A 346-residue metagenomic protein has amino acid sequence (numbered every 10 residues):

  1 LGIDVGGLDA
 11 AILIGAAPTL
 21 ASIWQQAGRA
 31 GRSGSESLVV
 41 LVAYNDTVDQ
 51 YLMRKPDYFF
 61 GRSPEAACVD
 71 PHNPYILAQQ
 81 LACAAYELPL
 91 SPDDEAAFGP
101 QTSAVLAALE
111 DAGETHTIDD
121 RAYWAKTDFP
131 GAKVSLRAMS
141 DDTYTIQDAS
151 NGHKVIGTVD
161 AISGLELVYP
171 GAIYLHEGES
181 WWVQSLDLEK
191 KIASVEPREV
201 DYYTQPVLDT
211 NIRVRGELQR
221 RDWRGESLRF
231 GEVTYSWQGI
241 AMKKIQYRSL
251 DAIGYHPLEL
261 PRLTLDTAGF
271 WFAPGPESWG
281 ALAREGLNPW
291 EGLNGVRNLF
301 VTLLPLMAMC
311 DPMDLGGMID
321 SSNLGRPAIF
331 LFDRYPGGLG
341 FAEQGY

Functional and structural regions predicted by a protein language model:
L1-G15, L38-V40: A short beta-strand element within the Helicase C-terminal
D4-G7, I23-Q26, Q50-K55, S194-P197 (+2 more regions): Short acidic, glycine/serine/threonine-rich loops at helix termini
D4-V5, G31-G34, T264: Solvent-exposed alpha-helices and their adjacent loops that cap or buttress functional pockets in soluble metabolic
L8-D9, A27-A30, P56-Y58, I162-G164 (+2 more regions): Short, solvent-exposed amphipathic alpha-helical segments in soluble enzyme and RNA/protein-processing domains
A16-D70: Conserved segment of the helicase C-terminal RecA-like domain
A43, A85, P89-I162, V168 (+2 more regions): Extended, highly charged accessory segments
